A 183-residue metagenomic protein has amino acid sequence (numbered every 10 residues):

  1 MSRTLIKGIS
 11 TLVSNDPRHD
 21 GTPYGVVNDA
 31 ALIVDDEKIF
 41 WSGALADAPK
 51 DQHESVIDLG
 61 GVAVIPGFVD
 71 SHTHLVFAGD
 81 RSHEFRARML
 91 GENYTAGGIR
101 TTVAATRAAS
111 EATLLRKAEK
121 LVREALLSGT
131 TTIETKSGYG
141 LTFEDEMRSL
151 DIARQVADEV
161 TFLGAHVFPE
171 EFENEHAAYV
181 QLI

Functional and structural regions predicted by a protein language model:
M1-K50: N-terminal metal-binding scaffold of metallo-dependent hydrolase/deaminase domains
L5, H53-D58, V160: Conserved beta-strand scaffold positions in the cores of enzyme catalytic domains, especially in NTP/NDP-utilizing
G8-I9, D36, L59-G60, K117 (+1 more regions): Fold-independent oxyanion-binding glycine-rich loops and adjacent beta-strand/coil segments at enzyme active sites
I9, L32, E37, G61 (+4 more regions): Divalent metal-coordination and catalytic microenvironments
A48, L59-K117: Metal-associated gating/positioning segment near the N- to mid-region
R100-K117, I133-I183: Metal-coordinating catalytic core of metallo-dependent amide/deamination hydrolases
